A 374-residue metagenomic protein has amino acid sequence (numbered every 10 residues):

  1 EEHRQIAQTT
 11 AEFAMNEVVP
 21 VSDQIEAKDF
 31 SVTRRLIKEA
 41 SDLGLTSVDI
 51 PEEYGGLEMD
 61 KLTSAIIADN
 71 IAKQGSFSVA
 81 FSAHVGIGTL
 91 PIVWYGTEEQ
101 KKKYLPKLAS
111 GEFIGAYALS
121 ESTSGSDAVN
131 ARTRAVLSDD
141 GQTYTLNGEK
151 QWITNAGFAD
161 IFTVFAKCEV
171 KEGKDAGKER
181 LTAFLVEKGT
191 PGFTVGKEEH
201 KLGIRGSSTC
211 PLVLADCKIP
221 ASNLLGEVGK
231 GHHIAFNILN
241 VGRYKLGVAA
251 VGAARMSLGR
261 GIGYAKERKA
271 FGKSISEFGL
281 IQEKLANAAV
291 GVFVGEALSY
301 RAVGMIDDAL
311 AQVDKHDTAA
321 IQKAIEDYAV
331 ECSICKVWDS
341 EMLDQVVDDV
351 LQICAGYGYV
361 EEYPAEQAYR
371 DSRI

Functional and structural regions predicted by a protein language model:
E1-S82, E98-I114, D307-Q322: Amphipathic, small/basic residue-rich leader segments at the start of a protein or domain
Q5-I6, K73, A183, F193-E296 (+3 more regions): Glycine-rich beta->alpha junctions and the first turn(s) of the following alpha-helix
T9, N16, P20, G44 (+3 more regions): Alpha-helix capping/hinge segments and adjacent helical runs
V19-K28, F293-W338, L351-C354: C-terminal helix-coil-helix/basic helical segment that borders enzyme active sites and/or dimer interfaces and provides
A80-E99, G125-A128, L137-D140: N-terminal glycine-rich flavin-associated loop
I114-L137, D349, I353: A gly/ser-rich beta-alpha-beta helix-loop segment of oxidoreductase catalytic cores
S124-G125, Q151-G157, I204, V241 (+1 more regions): Glycine-rich phosphate/pyrophosphate-binding beta-alpha loops
Q142-V195: A short core secondary-structure module
